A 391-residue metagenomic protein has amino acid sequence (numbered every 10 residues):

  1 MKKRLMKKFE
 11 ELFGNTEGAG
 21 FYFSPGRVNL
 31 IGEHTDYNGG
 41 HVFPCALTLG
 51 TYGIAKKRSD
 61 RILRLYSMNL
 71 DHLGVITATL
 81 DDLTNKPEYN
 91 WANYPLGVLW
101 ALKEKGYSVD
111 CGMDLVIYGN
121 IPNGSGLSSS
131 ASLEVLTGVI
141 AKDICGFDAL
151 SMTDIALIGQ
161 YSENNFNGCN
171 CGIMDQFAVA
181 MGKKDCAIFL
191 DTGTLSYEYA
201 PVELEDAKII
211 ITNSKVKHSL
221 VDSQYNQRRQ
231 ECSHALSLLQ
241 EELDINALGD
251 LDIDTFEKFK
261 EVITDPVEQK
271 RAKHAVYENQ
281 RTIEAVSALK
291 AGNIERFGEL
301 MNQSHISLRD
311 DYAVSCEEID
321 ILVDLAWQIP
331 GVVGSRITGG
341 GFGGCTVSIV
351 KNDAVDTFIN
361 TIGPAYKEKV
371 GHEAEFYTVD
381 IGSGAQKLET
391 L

Functional and structural regions predicted by a protein language model:
M1-R27, Y52-E88, C186-G334, I349-L391: C-terminal nucleotide
M1-Y22, V28-G32, H41, E88-V202 (+1 more regions): Gly/Ser-rich oxyanion-binding loop with an adjacent helix/lid that shapes the negatively charged ligand pocket
G32-H34, A46-L47: N-terminal cofactor/phosphate-binding cores enriched in small/glycine residues, especially glycine-rich loops such as
G39-A46, R228-R229: Short Gly/aromatic-enriched secondary-structure transition segments
S132, C345-I349: FabD-like malonyl-/acyl-CoA
F342: Glycine-rich phosphate-binding loop
